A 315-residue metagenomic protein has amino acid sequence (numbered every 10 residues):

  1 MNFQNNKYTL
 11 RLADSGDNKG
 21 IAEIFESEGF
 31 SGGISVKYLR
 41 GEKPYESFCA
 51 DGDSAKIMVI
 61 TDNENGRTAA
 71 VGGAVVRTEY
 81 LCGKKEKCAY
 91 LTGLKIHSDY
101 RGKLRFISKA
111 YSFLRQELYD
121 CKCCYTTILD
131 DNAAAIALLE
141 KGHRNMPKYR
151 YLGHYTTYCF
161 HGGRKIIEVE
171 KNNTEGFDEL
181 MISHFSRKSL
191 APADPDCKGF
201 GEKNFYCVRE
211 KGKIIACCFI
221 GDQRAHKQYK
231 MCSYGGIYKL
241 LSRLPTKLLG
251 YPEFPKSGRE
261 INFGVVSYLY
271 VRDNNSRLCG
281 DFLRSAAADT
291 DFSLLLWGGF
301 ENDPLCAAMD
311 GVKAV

Functional and structural regions predicted by a protein language model:
N2-E79, C121-C123, A133-V265: Amide-forming acyltransferase catalytic core, primarily the GNAT-like/NAT-type and related acyltransferase folds
K84-H143, K230-D310: Acyl-donor binding region in acyl/amide transferases
G163-N172, W297-V315: Charge-rich, low-complexity terminal tails
